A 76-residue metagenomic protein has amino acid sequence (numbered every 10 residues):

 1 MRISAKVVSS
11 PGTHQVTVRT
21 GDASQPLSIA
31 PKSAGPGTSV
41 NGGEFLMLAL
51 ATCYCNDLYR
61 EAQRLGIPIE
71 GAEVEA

Functional and structural regions predicted by a protein language model:
M1-L48, C55-A76: Extended beta-strand/beta-hairpin segments
